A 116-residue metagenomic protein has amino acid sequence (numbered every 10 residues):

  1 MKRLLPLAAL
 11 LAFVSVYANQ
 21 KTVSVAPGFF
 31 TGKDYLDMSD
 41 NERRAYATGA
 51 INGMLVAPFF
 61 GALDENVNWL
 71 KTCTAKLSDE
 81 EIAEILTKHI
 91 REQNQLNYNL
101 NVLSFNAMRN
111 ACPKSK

Functional and structural regions predicted by a protein language model:
L4-F13: Sec-dependent N-terminal signal peptides
F13-V14, L36-D37, V102: Helix-centric, low-specificity signal for extended rod-like, repetitive segments
V14-Q20: Sec/Tat signal peptide C-region and signal peptidase I cleavage site
K21-F30, N41, V56-K116: Compact alpha-helical subdomains of small soluble proteins
F29-G53: N-terminal targeting signals for Sec/Tat export/insertion, comprising classic cleavable signal peptides
